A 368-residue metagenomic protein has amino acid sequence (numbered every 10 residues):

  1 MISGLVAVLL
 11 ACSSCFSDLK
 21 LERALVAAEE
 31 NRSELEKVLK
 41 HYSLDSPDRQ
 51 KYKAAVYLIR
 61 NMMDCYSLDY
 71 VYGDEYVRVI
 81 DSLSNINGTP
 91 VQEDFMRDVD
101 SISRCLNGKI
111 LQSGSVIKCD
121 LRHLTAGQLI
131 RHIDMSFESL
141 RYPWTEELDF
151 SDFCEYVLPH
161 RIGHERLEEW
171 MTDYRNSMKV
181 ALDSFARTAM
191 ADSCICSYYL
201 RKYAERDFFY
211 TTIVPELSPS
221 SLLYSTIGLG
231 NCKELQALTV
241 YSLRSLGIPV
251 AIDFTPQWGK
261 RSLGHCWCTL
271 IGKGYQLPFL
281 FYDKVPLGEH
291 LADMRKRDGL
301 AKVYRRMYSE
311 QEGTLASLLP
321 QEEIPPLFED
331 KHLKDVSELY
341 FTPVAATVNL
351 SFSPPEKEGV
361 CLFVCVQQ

Functional and structural regions predicted by a protein language model:
M1-A7: Sec-dependent signal peptide recognition, specifically the positively charged N-region followed immediately by
C12-C15: N-terminal Sec signal peptide cleavage junction
S17-L21, L25-P47, K51: Charged, amphipathic alpha-helical linkers/stalks
E22, E29, D45, S184-Y203 (+2 more regions): Hydrophobic/aromatic-rich core segments of domains that either
K37, D48-I227: Secondary-structure boundary elements
A316-V344: Beta-strand-rich domain onsets/edges
V344-F352: A short, amphipathic beta-strand motif
S353-Q368: Short, ordered, surface-exposed loop/turn motifs in non-cytosolic proteins
